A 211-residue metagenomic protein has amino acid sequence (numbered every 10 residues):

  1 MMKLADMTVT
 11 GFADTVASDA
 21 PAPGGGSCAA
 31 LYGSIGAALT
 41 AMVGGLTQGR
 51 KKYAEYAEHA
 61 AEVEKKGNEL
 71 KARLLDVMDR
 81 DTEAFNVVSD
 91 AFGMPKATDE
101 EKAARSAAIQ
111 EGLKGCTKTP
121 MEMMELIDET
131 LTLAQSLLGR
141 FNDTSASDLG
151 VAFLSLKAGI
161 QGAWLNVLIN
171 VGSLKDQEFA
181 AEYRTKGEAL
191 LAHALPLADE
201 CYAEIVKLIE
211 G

Functional and structural regions predicted by a protein language model:
L4-M7, E122, I169-N170: Polytopic transmembrane helical bundles with strong interfacial aromatic enrichment
L4-P23: Short, hydrophobic/aliphatic alpha-helical segments
S18-L39, S145-A163: Conserved phosphate/anionic-ligand binding catalytic regions in large, soluble enzymes, centered on
L31-I35, V63, L70-V77, G112 (+7 more regions): Amphipathic alpha-helix face/heptad-repeat signature
L39-L46: A conserved active-site cap/scaffold subdomain adjacent to cofactor or substrate pockets
K51-D90, L190, L197: A structural-propensity feature for long, helix-poor, extended segments
D81, F85-L154, A158: Amphipathic alpha-helical interface segments
T130-L133, L137, S145-I205, G211: Preference for long, well-ordered alpha-helical segments
